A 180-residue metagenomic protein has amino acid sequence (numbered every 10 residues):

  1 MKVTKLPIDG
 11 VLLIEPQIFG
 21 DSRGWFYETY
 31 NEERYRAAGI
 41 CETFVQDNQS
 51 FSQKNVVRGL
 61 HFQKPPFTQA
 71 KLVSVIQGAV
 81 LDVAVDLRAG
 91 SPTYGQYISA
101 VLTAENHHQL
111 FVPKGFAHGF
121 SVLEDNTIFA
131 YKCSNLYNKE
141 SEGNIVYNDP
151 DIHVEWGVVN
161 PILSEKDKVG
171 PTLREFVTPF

Functional and structural regions predicted by a protein language model:
M1-H108, E124-N126, C133-F180: Non-catalytic, conserved peripheral segments adjacent to functional cores
L110, H118-L123: Short beta-strand His + acidic residue motifs that chelate non-heme Fe in jelly-roll/DSBH and cupin folds
